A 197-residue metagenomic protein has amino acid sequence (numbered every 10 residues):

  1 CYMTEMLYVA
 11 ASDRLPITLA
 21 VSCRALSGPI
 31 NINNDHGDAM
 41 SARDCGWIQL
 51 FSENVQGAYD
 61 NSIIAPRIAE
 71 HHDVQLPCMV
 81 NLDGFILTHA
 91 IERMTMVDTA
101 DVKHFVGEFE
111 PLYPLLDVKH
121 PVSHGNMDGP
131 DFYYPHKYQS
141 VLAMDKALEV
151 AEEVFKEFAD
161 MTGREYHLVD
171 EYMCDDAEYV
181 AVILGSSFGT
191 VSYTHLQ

Functional and structural regions predicted by a protein language model:
C1-S41, W47-E70: Thiamine diphosphate
R24-A25, L82-H89, G185-S187: Glycine-rich beta-alpha junction loops
G28, I32, F51, V55 (+3 more regions): Hydrophobic alpha-helical scaffolding
C45-G46, Q139: Flexible glycine/proline-enriched surface loops and loop-helix/loop-strand junctions
P77-D170: Conformationally flexible catalytic loops at phosphate/diphosphate-handling active centers
C174-Y179: A short, charged/proline- and glycine-enriched loop that marks the coil->beta-strand transition at the N-terminal
T194-Q197: Conserved small/polar residues in nucleotide/adenosyl-binding loops
